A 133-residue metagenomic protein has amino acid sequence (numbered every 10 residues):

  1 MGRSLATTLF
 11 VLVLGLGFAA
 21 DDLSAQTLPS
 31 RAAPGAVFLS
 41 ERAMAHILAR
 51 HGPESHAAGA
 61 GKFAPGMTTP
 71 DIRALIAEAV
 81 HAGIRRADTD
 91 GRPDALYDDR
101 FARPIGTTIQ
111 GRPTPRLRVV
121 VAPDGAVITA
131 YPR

Functional and structural regions predicted by a protein language model:
M1-S4: Positively charged n-region of N-terminal signal peptides that target proteins for export
T7-G17: Bacterial N-terminal signal peptides
L28-R133: Functional cores of ribonucleases/endoribonucleases
